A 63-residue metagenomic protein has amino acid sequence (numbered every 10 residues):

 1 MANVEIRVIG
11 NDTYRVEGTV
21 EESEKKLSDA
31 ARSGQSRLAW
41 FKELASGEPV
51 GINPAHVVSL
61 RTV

Functional and structural regions predicted by a protein language model:
M1-V63: Eukaryotic intrinsically disordered, low-complexity regulatory linkers and tails enriched in Ser/Thr/Pro
